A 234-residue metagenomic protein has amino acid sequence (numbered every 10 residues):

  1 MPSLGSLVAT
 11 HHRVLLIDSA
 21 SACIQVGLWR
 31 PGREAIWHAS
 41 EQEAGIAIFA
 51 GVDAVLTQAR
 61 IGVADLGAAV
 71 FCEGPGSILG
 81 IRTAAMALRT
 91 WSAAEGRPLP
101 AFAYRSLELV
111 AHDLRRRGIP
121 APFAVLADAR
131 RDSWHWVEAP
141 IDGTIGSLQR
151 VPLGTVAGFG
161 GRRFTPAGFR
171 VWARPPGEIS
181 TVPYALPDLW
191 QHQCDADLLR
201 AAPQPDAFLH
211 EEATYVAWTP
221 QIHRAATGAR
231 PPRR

Functional and structural regions predicted by a protein language model:
M1-G32, E43-A47, A101-R234: Oxyanion-binding and handling regions
A35-S40, C72-I78, E178: A short glycine/serine-rich beta->alpha loop
H38, L56, G74, P100 (+2 more regions): Short, flexible active-site loop motifs that bind/organize anionic cofactors or intermediates
S40-L56: N-terminal phosphate-binding loop and adjacent alpha-helix
V52, A87-W91, V110-L114: Buried hydrophobic packing segments
V52-A68, F159: Phosphate/pyrophosphate-binding loops at sites that engage ATP/ADP/AMP, CoA/4′-phosphopantetheine, polyphosphate
R60-A64, S92-Y104: Phosphate-handling active-site elements
A68-P98: DPxDG-like acidic metal-binding loop motif
